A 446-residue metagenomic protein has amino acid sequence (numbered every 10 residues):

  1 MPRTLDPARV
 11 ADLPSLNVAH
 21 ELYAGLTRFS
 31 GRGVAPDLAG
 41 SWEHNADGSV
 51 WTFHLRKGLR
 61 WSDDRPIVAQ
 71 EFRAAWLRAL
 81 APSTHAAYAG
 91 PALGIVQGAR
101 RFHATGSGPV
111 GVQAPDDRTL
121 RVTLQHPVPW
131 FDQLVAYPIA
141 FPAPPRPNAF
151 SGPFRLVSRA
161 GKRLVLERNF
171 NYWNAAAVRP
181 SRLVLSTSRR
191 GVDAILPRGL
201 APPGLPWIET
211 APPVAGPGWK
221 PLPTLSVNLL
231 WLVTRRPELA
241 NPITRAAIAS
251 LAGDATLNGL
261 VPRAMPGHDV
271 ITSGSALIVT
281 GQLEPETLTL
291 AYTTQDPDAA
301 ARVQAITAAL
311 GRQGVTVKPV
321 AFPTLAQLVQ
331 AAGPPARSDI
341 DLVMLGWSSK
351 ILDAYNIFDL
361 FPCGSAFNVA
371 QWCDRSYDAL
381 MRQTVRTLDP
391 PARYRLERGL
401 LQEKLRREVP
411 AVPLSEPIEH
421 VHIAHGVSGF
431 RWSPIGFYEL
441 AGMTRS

Functional and structural regions predicted by a protein language model:
M1-A19, L38-G40, R65, W130-P142 (+2 more regions): A structural "hinge/loop" feature
M1-D47, H54, L77, A149: N-terminal lobe/hinge region of extracytoplasmic solute-binding protein
S41-P91, R121, E238-A240: Aromatic- and charge-enriched surface segment that lines or borders ligand/interaction sites
H54, E71, L80-P144: Surface-exposed binding/hinge segments that line and control ligand-binding clefts or catalytic entry sites
D64, I195-T210, Q313-P362, E397: Periplasmic binding protein-like
V68-L77, T119-T123, S181-R182, P202-W207 (+4 more regions): Alpha-helical secondary-structure segments
T105, R118-D193: Gly/Pro-rich hinge or "lid" segments in bacterial periplasmic/extracellular proteins
A247-G274, P297-A305, A332-S446: Detector for C-terminal structural segments
